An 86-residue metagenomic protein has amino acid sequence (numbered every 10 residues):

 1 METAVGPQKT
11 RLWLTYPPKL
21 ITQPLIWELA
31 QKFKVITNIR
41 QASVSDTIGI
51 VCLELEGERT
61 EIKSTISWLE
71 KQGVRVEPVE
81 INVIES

Functional and structural regions predicted by a protein language model:
M1-G49, E54-S86: Long, contiguous binding/interaction regions
